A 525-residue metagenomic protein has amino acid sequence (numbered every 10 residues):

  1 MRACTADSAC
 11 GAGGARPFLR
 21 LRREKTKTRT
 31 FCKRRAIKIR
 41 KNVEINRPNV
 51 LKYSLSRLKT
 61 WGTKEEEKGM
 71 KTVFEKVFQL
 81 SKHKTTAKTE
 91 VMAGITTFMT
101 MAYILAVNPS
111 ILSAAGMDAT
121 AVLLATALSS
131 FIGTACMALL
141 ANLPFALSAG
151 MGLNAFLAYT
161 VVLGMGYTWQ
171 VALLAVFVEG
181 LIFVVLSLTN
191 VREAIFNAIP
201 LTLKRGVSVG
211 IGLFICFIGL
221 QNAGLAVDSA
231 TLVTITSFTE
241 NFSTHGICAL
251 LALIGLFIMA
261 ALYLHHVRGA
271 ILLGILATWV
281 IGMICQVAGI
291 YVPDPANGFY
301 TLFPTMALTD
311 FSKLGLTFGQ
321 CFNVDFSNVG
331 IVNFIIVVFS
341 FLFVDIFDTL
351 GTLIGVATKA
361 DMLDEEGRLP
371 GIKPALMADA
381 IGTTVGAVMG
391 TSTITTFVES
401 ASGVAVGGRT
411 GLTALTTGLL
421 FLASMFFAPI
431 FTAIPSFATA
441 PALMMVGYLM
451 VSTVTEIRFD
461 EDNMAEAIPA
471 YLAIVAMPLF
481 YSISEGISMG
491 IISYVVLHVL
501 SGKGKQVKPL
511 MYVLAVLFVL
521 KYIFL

Functional and structural regions predicted by a protein language model:
K25-R34, I39-I45, N49-K52, K59-T60 (+1 more regions): Polybasic, lysine-rich low-complexity intrinsically disordered segments
M70-A121, I275, W279-I372, V519: Helix-loop-helix hairpins and the membrane-proximal interhelical loops of multi-pass alpha-helical transport proteins
K71-N108, S129, G150-Y159, L163-I211 (+1 more regions): Helix-loop-helix junctions within the multi-pass membrane cores of secondary transporters/permeases
G116-I132: Loop-to-helix transition at the N-terminal end of transmembrane alpha-helices
S130-M151, I182: Juxtamembrane transmembrane-helix boundary signature
M165-V280, I284, A288, L415-L525: Membrane-embedded alpha-helical modules
